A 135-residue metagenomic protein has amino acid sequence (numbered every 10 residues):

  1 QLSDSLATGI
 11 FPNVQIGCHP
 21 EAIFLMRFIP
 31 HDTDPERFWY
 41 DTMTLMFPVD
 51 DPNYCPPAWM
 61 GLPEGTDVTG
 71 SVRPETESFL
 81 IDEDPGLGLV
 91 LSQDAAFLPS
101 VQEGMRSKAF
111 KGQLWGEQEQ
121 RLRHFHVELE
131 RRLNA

Functional and structural regions predicted by a protein language model:
Q1-A135: C-terminal catalytic domain of Rieske-type non-heme iron oxygenases
